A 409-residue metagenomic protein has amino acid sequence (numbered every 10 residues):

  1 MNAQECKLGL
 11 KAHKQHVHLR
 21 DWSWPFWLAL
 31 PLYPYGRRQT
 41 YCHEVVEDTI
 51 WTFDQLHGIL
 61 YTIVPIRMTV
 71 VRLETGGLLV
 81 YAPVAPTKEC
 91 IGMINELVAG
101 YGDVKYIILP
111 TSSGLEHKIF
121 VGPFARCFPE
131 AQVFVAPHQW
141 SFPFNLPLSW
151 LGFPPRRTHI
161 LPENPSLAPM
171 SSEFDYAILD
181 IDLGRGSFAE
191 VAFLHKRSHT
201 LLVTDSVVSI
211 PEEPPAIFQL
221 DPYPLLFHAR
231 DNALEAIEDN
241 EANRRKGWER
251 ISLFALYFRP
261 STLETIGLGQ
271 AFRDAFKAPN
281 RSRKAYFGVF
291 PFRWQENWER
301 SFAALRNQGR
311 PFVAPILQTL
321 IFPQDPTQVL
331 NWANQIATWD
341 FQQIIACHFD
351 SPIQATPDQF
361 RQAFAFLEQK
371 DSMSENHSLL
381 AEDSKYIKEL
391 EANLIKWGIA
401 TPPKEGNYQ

Functional and structural regions predicted by a protein language model:
N2-T75: Zn-dependent metallo-beta-lactamase
R38, P137-E190, N331: Metallo-beta-lactamase
L56, G77-K88, L317-I321: Glycine-rich phosphate-binding "P-loop"
V71, T111, F193, D205 (+1 more regions): Divalent metal-coordination and catalytic microenvironments
G77-L79, Y106, S198-T200, Q343: Structural motif
V84, E96-Y106, S112-L115, I119-C127 (+2 more regions): Cap/insert and terminal regions of metallo-dependent hydrolase folds
K105-S112, A131-S141: Short internal beta-strands
N164-L202, S206-P215, Y223, R245: Core dinuclear metal-dependent hydrolase active-site scaffold
